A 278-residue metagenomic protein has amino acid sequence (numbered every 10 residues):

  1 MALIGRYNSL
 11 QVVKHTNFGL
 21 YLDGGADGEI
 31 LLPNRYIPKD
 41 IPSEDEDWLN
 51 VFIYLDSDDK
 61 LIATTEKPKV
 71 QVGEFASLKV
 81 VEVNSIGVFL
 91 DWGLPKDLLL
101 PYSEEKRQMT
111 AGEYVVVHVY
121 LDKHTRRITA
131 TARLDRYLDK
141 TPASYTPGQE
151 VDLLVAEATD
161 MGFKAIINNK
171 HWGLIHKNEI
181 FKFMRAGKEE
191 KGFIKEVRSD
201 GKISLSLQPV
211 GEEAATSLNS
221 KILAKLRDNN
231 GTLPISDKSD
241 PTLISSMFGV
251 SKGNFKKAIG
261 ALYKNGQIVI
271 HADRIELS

Functional and structural regions predicted by a protein language model:
M1-S278: Single-stranded RNA-binding regions, centering on S1/OB-family and related RNA-binding modules
